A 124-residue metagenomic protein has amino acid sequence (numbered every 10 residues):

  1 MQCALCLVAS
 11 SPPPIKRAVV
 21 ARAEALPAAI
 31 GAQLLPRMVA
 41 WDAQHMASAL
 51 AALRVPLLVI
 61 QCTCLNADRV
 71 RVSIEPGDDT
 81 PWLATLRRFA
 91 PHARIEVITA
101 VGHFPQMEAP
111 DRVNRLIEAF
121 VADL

Functional and structural regions predicted by a protein language model:
M1-L50: Conserved alpha/beta-hydrolase catalytic His-Asp/Glu region
A25, R54-L57, A119: Short, intrinsically disordered/low-complexity patches at protein termini and at juxtamembrane boundaries
P36, S48-A51, A84, E118 (+1 more regions): Surface-exposed alpha-helical segments enriched in charged/polar residues
D42, D68, D78-D79, D111 (+1 more regions): Acidic-enriched, low-complexity/disordered segments with a strong bias for Aspartate over Glutamate
A43, V72, R115-A119: Residue-level signature of transmembrane alpha-helix interfaces in integral membrane proteins
H45-A49, Q61-C64, R112, V121: Alpha-helix boundary/capping detector
R54-V101: Conserved loop-alpha-helix segment in the C-terminal half of the alpha/beta-hydrolase fold that carries the catalytic
R88-L124: Catalytic active-site module of serine/aspartate enzymes centered on a nucleophile-bearing elbow/loop
